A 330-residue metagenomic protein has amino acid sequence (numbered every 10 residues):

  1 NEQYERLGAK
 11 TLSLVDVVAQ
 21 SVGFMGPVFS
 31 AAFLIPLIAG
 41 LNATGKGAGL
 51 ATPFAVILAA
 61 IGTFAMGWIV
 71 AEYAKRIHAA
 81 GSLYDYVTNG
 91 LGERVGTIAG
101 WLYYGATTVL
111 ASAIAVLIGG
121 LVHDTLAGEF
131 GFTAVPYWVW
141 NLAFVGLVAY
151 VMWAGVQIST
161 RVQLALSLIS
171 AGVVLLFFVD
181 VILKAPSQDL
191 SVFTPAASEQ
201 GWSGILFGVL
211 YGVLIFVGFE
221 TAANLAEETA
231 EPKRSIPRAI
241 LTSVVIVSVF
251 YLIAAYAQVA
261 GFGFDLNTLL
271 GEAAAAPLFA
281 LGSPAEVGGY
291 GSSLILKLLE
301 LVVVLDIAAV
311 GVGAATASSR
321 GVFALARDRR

Functional and structural regions predicted by a protein language model:
N1-P53, T63-F64, W68, L190: Membrane-interface "cap" regions at the ends of multi-pass membrane proteins
L12, D16-A32, F144-L147, D180 (+2 more regions): Hydrophobic, membrane-embedded alpha-helices of multi-pass small-molecule transporters
L12, P136-S187, Q200, I240-V245 (+1 more regions): Membrane-interface loop-to-helix entry segments
F33-G40, A55, A60, F64-V145 (+2 more regions): Hydrophobic transmembrane alpha-helices that form the core helical bundles of multi-pass secondary transporters
D85-V87, G92, D124-E129, A239-V312 (+1 more regions): TM-loop-TM module centered on a large, flexible mid-protein loop between adjacent transmembrane helices in multi-pass
E93-Y104, P232-S243, R330: Membrane-interface alpha-helices at helix entry/exit sites of multi-pass transporters
L121-F130, A185-A197, N267-L269: Membrane-interface helix termini and inter-helical loops of multi-pass transporters
L168-P195, V213-I215, A255-F264: Hydrophobic alpha-helical segments and their helix-loop junctions in multi-pass secondary transporters
